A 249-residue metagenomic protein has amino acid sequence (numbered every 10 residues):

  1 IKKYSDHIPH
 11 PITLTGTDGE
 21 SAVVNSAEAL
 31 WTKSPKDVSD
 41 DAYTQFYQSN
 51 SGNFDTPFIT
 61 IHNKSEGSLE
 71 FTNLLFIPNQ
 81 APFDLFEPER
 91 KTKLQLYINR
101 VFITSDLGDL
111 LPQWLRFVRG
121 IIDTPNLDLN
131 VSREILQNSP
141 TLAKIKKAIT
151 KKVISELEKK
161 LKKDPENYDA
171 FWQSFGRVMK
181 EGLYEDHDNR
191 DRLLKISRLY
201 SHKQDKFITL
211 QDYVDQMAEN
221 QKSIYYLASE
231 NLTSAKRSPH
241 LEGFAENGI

Functional and structural regions predicted by a protein language model:
K2-I249: Conserved GHKL (Bergerat-fold) ATPase module
